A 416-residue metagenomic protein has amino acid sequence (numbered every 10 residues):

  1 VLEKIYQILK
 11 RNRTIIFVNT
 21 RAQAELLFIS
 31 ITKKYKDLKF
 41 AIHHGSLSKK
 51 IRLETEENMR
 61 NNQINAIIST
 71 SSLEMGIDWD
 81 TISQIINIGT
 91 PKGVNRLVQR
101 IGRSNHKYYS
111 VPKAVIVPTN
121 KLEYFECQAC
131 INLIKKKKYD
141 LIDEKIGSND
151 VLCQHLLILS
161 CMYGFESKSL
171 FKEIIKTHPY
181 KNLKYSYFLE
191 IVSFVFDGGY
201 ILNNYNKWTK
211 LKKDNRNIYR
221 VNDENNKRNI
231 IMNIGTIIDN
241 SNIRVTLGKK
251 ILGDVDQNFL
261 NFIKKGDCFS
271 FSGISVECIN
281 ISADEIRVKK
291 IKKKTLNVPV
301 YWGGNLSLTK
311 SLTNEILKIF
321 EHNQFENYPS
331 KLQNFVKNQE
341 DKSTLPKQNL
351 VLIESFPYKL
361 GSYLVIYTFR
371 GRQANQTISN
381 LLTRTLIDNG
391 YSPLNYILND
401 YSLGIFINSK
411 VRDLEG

Functional and structural regions predicted by a protein language model:
V1-R216, R220: Helicase motor core with emphasis on the C-terminal RecA-like subdomain
N19, G45, S72-L73, D80-I82 (+7 more regions): An acidic- and aromatic-residue-enriched active-site/binding cleft used to recognize and process polar
A24, K49-K50, M75-G76, V94-N95 (+8 more regions): Flexible loop/turn segments at secondary-structure boundaries
E74-M75, S83-I85, S104, F262-E285 (+1 more regions): Gly/lys/ser-thr-rich phosphate-binding loops in alpha/beta enzymes that coordinate phosphoanhydride or phosphate groups
D78-D80, S110, N280-S282, T377-I378: Short glycine/proline-enriched turns and hinge-like loops at secondary-structure junctions
S83-Q84, I101, T295, L382 (+1 more regions): Short secondary-structure boundary/capping segments
K136, S148, N240, I281-V351 (+1 more regions): Terminal, basic amphipathic appendages of nucleotide-handling enzymes
Y139-K264, C268-F269, S275, I281 (+3 more regions): C-terminal accessory/connector segments of nucleic-acid motor ATPases
